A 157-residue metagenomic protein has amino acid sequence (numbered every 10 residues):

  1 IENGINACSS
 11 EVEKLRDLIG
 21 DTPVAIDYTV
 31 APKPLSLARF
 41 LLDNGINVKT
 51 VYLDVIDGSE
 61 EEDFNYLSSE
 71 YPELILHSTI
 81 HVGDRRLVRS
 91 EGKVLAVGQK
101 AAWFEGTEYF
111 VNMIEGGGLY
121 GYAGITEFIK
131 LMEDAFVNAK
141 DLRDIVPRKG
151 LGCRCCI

Functional and structural regions predicted by a protein language model:
I1-I157: An N-terminal assembly and electron-transfer interface module characteristic of large anaerobic redox and radical
